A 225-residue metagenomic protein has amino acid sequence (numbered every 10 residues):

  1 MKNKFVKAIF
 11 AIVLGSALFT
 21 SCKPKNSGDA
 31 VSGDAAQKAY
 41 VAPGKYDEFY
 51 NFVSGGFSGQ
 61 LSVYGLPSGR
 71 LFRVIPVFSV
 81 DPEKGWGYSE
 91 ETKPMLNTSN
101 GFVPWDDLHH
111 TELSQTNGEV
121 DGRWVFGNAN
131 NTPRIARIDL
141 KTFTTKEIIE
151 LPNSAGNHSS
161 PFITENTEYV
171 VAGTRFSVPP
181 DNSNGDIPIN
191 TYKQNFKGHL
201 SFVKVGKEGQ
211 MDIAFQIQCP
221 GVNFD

Functional and structural regions predicted by a protein language model:
A17-S21: C-terminal motif of bacterial Sec signal peptides marking the signal peptidase cleavage site
K23-K25: Bacterial signal peptide processing site
G28-V31, R70-R73, N100-D106, T144-E150 (+1 more regions): A short beta-strand motif characteristic of beta-propeller blades
A35-V41, D81-S89, S99-N117, N153-I163 (+1 more regions): Repeated scaffold domains used in trafficking and secretory/extracellular systems, primarily beta-propellers
K38-F49, H110-L113, G122, A172-F196: Short, conserved, GDST-rich strand-edge loop motifs in beta-rich repeat architectures
V53-G56, V125-N131, V171-R175, P180: Conserved beta-strand positions in repeat-built beta-propeller and related beta-rich domains
S54-G56, Q60-T98, G127-P152, K193-N195 (+1 more regions): Beta-propeller domains
S177-D225: Solenoidal tandem-repeat scaffolds enriched in leucines and small polar residues
